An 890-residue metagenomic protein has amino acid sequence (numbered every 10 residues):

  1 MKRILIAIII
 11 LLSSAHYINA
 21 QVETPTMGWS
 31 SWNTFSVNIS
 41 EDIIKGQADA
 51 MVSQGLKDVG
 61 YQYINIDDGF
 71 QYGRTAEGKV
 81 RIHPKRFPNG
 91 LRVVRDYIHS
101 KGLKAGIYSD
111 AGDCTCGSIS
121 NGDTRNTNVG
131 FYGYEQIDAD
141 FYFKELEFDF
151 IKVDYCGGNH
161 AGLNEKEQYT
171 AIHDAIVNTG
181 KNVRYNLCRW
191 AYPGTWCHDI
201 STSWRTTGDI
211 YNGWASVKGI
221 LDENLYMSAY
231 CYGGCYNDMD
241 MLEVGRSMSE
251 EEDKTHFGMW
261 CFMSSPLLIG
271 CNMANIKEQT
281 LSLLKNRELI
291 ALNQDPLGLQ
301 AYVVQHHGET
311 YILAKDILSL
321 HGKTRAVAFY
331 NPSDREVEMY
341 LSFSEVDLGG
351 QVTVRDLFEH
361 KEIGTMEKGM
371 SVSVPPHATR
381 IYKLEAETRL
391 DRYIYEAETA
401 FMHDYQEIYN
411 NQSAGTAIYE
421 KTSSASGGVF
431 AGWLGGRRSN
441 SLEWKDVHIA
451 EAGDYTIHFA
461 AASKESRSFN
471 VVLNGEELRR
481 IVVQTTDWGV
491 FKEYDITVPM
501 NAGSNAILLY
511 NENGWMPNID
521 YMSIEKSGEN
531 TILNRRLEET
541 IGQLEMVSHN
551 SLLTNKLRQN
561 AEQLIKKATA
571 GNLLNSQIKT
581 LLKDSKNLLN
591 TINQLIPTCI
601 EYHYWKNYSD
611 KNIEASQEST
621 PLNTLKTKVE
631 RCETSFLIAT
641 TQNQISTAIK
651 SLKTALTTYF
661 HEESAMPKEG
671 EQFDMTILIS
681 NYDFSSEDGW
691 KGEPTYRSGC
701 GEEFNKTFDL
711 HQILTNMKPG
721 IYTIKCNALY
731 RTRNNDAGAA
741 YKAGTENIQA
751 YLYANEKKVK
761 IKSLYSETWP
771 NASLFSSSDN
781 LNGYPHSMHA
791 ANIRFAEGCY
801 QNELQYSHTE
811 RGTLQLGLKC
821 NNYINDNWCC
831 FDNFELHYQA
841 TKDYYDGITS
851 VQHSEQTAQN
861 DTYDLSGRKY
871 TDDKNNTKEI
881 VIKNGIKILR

Functional and structural regions predicted by a protein language model:
I6, G847-R890: C-terminal outer-membrane/trafficking sorting elements
P25-S31, G60-D67, K104-S109, D149-D154 (+6 more regions): Structural recognition of the beta-strand scaffold that forms the well-ordered cores of secreted hydrolase catalytic
I43, Q47, M51-G162: Aromatic-lined carbohydrate-binding/catalytic grooves of carbohydrate-active enzymes
N128, Y134-I137, E167, N182-N272: Glycan-recognition surfaces
W260-M263, L268-G270, H306-L348, H377: Carbohydrate-binding surface patches
V337, L348-Q351, T379-R535, E539 (+3 more regions): Extracytoplasmic
K361-E387: Intrinsically disordered, low-complexity Pro/Gly/Ser/Thr-rich segments with frequent PxxP/GP/PP motifs and embedded
E529-N572, K586-A639: Amphipathic, heptad-repeat alpha-helical segments
